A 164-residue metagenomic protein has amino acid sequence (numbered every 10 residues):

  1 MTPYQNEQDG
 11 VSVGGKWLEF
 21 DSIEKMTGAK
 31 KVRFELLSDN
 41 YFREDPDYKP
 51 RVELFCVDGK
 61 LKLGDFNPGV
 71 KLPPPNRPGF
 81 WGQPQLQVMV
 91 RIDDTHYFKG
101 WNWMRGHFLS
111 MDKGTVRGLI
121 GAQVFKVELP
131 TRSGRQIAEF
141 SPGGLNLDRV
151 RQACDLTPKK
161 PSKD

Functional and structural regions predicted by a protein language model:
M1-D164: A generic "folded-domain core" signal
